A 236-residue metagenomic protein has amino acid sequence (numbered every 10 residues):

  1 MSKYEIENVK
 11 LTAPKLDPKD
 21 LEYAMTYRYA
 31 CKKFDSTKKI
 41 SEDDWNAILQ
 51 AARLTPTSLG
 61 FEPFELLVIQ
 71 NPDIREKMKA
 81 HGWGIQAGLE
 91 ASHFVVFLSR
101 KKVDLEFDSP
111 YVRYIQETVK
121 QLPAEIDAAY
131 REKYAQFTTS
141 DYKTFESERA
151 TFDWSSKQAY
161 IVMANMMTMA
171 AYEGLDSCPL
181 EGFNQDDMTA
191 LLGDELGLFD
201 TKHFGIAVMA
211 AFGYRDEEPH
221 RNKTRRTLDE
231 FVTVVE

Functional and structural regions predicted by a protein language model:
M1-E236: Acidic, surface-exposed loops and disordered segments
